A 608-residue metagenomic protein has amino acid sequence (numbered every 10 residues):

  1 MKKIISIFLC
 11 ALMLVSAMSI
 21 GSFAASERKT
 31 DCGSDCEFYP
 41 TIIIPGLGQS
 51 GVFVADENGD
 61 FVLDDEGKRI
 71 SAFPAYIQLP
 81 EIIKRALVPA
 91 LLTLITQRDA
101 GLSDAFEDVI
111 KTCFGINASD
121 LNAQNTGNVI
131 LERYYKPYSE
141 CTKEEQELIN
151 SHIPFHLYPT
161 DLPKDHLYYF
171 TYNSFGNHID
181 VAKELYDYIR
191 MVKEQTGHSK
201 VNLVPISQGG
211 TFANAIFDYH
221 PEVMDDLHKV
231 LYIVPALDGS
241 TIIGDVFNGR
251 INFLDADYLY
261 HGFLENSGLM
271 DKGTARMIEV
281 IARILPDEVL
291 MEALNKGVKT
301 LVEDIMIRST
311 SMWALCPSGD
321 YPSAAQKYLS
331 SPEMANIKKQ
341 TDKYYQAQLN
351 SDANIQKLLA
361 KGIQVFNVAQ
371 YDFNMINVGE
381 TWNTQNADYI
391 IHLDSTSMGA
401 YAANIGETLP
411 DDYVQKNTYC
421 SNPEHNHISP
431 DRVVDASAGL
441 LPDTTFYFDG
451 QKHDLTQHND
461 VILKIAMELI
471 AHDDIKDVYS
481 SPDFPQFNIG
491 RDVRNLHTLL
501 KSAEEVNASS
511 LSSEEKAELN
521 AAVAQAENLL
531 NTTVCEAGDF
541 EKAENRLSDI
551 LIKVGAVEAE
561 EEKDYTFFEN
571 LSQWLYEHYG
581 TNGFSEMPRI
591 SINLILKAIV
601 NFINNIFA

Functional and structural regions predicted by a protein language model:
K3-F23, I599: Sec-dependent N-terminal signal peptides of Gram-positive bacterial secreted proteins and lipoproteins
V15-C32, I606: Sec-dependent signal peptide cleavage junction
A25-K29, I216, A347-I355: Short alpha-helical segments and helix-capping/turn motifs at coil-helix boundaries
E27-V204, T211-F263, D388, H392-A400 (+1 more regions): N-terminal non-catalytic accessory region
I83, L87-R98, L102, F106-C113 (+1 more regions): Short helical patches
L254-P332: Alpha/beta-hydrolase-fold enzymes
P322-R494, F567-F584, V600, I606-F607: C-terminal subdomain of alpha/beta-hydrolase-fold enzymes, centered on the catalytic histidine and its supporting
I489-F568: Beta-rich interaction/scaffold domains
